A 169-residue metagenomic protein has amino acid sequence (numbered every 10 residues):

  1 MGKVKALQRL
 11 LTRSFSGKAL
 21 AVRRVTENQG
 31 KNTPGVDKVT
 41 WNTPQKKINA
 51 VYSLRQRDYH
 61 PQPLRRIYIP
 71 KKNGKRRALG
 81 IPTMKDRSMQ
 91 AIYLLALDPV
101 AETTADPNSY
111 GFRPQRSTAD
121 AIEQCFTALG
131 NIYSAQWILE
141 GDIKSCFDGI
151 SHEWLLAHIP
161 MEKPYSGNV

Functional and structural regions predicted by a protein language model:
M1-V169: Non-catalytic terminal/accessory segments
